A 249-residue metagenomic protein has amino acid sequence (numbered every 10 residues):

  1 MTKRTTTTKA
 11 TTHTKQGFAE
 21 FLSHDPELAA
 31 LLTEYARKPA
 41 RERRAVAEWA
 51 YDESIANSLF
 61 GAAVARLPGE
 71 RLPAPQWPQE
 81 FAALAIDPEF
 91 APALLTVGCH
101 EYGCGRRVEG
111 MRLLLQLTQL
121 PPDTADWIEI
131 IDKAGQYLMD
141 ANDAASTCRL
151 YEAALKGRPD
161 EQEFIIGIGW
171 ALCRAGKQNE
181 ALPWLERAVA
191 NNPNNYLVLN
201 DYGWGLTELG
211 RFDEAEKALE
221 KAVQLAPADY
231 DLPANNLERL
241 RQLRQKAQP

Functional and structural regions predicted by a protein language model:
G61, T96, I130-K133, G167 (+2 more regions): Canonical tetratricopeptide repeat
V64, C99, Q136, W170 (+2 more regions): Residue-level recognition of tetratricopeptide repeat
P68, G103-C104, Y137-D140, R174 (+2 more regions): Register position in tetratricopeptide repeats
L72-A74, R107, A144, Q178 (+1 more regions): TPR-repeat structural position
A91-P92, P122-E129, Q162-E163, Y196-L197 (+1 more regions): Boundary/linker segments of alpha-helical solenoid repeat arrays
Q119-N191, L197, W204: Alpha-helical adaptor scaffolds
